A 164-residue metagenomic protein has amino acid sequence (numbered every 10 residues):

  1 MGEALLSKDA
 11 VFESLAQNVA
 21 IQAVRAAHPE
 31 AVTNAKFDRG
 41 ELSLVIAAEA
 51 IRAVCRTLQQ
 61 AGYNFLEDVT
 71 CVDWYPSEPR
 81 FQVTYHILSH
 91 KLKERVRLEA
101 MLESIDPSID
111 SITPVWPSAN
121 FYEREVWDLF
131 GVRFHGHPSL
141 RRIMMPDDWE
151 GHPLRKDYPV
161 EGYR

Functional and structural regions predicted by a protein language model:
M1-R164: Terminal low-complexity/charged segments
